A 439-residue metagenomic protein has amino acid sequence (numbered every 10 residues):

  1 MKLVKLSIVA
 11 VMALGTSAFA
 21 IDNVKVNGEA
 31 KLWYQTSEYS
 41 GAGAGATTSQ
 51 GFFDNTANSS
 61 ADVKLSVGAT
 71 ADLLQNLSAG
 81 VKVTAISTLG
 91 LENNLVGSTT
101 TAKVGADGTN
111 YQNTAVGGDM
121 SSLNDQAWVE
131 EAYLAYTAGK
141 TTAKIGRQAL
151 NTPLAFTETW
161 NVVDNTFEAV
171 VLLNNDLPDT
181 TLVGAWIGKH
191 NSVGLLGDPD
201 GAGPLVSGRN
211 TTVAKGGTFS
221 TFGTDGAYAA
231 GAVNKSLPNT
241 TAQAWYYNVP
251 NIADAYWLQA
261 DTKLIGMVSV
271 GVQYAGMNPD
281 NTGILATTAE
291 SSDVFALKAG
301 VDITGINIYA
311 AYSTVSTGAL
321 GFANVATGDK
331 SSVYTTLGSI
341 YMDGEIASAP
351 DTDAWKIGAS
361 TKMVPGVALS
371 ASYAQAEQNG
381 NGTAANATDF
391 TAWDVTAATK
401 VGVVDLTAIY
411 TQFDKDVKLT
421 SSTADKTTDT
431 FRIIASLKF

Functional and structural regions predicted by a protein language model:
K2-N151, V170-L182, N234-S236, W245 (+7 more regions): Beta-barrel outer-membrane channel/assembly domains of diderm bacteria
Y39-D54, N93-G118, K189-G223, M277-E290 (+3 more regions): Solvent-exposed loop segments that connect transmembrane elements
A85-S87, A149, G188-H190, N248-P250 (+2 more regions): Active-site-proximal loop/turn and secondary-structure-junction residues that shape catalytic pockets, frequently
W128-E130, T166-E168, G226-Y228: Beta-rich catalytic cores
T157, N161-D164, H190, F222-G226 (+6 more regions): Solvent-exposed loop/turn segments connecting transmembrane beta-strands in outer-membrane beta-barrel proteins
N161-D164, A169-L173: Long, hydrophobic, well-ordered secondary-structure blocks that form the structural core and pocket-lining surfaces
L173-N174, D179-T262: Internal metal/ion-chelating core segments
P204, K235-N239, V249, Q259-N379: Detector for outer-membrane/organellar transmembrane beta-barrel domains, recognizing the amphipathic beta-strand
